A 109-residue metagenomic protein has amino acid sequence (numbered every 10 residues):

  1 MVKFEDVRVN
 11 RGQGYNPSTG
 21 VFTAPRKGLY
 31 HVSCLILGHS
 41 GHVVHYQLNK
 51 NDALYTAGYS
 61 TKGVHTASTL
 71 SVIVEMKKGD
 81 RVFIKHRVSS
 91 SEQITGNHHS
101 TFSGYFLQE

Functional and structural regions predicted by a protein language model:
M1-E109: Extracellular jelly-roll beta-sandwich "head" domains, especially the C-terminal globular C1q domain
